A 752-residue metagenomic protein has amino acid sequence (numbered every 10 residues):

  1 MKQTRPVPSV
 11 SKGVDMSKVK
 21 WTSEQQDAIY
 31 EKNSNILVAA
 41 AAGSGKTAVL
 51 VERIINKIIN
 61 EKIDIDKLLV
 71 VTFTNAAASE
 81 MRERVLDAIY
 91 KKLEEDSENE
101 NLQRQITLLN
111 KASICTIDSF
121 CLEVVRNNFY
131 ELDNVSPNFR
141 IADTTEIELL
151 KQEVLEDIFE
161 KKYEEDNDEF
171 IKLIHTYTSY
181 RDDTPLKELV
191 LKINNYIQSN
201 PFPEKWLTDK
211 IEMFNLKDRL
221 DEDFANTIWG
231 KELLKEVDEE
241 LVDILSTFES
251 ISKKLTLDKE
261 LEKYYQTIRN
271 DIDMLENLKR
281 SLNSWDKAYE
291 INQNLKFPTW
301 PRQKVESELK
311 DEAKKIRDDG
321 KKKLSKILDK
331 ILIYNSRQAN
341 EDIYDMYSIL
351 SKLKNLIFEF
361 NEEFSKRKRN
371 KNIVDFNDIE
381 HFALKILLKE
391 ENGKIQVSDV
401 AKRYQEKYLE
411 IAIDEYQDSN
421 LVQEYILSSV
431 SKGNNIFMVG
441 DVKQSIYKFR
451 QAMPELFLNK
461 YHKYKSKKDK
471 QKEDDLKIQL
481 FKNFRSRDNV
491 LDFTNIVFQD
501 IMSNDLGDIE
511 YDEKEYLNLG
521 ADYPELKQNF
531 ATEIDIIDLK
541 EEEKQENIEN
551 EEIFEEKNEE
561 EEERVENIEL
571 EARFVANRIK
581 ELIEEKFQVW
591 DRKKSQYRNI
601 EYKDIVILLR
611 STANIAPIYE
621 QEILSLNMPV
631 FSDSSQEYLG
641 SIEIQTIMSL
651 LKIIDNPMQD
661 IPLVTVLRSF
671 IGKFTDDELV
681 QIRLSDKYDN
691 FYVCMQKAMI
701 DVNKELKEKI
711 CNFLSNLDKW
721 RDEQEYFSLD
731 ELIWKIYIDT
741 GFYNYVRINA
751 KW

Functional and structural regions predicted by a protein language model:
K2-P6, S11-E83, T145, E153 (+14 more regions): Conserved motor-region signature of P-loop NTPase helicases/translocases
K2-R5, V10-S44, A48-R53, L275-I395 (+6 more regions): N-terminal accessory segments
K20, N33-N35, T72-A76, I89-S284 (+3 more regions): Conserved ATP-dependent motor core of P-loop NTPases, especially the RecA-like helicase ATPase domain
K67, K187-V374, D474-D475, R573-F574 (+6 more regions): Conserved ATP-driven helicase/translocase motor core recognized via long, highly charged RecA-like/P-loop NTPase domain
R82-Y90, L384, L388: Conserved NTP-binding/hydrolysis module of P-loop NTPases
A112-L122, H175-S199, L353-E359, V374-L387 (+5 more regions): Core structural elements
C115-C121, L353-L409, V422-Q423, R573-S595 (+1 more regions): Conserved helicase/translocase P-loop NTPase motor core
V135-F139, E164-I174, L189, F202-I211 (+15 more regions): Short coil/turn segments at secondary-structure boundaries
